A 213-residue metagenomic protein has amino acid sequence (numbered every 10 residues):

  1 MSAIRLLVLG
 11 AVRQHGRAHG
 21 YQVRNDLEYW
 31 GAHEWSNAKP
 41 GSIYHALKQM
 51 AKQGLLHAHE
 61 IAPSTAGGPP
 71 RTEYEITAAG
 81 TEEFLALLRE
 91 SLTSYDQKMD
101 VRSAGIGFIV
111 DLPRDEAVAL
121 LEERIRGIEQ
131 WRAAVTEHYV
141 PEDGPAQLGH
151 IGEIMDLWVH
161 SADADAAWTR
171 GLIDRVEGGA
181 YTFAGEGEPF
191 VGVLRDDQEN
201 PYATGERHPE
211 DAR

Functional and structural regions predicted by a protein language model:
M1-D96: Basic helix-turn-helix/winged-helix DNA-binding cores and closely related short helical interaction motifs
L6-G10, A104-G107, A119, E153: Positions in alpha-helical segments
L85-A133: Amphipathic alpha-helical dimerization/coiled-coil segments that flank or bridge DNA-binding/regulatory modules
R114, L121, L148-I151, M155 (+1 more regions): Amphipathic alpha-helical coiled-coil segments and their boundaries
L121, I128-E142, A162, T169: Non-transmembrane amphipathic alpha-helical segments
T136-L157: Acidic interhelical loop/turn segments
E153-L157, S161-R175: Amphipathic C-terminal alpha-helical segment
A167-R170, D174-R213: C-terminal regulatory/effector modules of DNA-binding transcriptional regulators
